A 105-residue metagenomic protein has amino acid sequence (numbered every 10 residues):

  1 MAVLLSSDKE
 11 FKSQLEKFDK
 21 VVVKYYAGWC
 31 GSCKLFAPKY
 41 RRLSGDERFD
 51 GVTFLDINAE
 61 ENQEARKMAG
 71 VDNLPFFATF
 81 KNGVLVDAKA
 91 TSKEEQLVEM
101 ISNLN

Functional and structural regions predicted by a protein language model:
M1-V21, E99-N105: N-terminal leader/targeting and pre-domain segments
L4-S6, Y25, Y40, S44 (+1 more regions): Thiol-based oxidoreductase modules, predominantly thioredoxin-like and allied folds used for disulfide exchange
E10-F11, E61-A65, Q96: Short acidic active-site motifs
F11, Y25-Y26, F54, F80: Conserved hydrophobic/aromatic "anchor" residues that stabilize well-ordered secondary structure elements
D19, Y26-W29, N73: Short pre-active-site segment immediately N-terminal to redox-active cysteine/selenocysteine motifs in thiol-based
Y25-K39: Conserved redox-active cysteine motifs that mediate thiol-disulfide chemistry, especially di-cysteine Cys-X(1-2)-Cys
K67-D72: A short glycine-leucine-enriched loop at secondary-structure breakpoints that most characteristically corresponds
N73, A78-N105: Non-catalytic, surface beta->alpha helical segment in thiol-disulfide oxidoreductase systems
